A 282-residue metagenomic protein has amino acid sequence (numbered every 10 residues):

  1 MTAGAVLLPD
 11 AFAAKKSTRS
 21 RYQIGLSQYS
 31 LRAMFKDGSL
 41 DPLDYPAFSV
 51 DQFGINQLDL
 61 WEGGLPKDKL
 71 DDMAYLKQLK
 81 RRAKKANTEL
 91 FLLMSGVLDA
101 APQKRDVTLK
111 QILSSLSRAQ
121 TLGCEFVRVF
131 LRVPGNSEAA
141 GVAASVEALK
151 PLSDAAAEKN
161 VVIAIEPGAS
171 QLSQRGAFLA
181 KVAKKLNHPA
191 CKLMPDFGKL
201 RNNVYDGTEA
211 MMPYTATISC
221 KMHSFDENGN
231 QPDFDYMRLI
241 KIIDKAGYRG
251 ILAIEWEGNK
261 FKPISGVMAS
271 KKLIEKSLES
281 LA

Functional and structural regions predicted by a protein language model:
M1-T121, A140, K150, A157 (+6 more regions): N-terminal pre-domain/capping segments
L26-S30, L60-G64, L90-V97, V129-V133 (+4 more regions): A cross-domain feature marking catalytic cores of carbohydrate-active enzymes and several ubiquitous metabolic/repair
Q57, F126, T217, G250-I251: Residues at the N-termini of beta-strands
Q57-L58, K150-K241: Acidic/histidine-rich catalytic cores of soluble enzymes
T88, V161, A246-G250: A short helix->loop->beta-strand "cap" motif at the edges of active sites that frequently abuts
A119-A139, K159-G168: Active-site groove signature of glycoside hydrolases
R238-L239, D244-P263, V267-S270: Long hydrophobic alpha-helical segments typical of transmembrane helices together with their membrane-interfacial
